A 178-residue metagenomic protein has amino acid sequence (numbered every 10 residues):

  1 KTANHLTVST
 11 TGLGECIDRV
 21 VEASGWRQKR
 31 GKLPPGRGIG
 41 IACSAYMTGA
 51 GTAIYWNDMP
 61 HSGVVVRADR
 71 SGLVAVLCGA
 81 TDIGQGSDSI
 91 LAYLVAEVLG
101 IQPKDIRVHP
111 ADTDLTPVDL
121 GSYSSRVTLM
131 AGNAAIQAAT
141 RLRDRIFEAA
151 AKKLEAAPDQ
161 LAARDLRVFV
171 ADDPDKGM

Functional and structural regions predicted by a protein language model:
K1, L33-Y46, H109-D114, A150-P174: A glycine-rich phosphate-binding loop feature that marks nucleotide/adenosyl-phosphate handling sites
K1-L6, E15, R19, S24 (+2 more regions): Alpha-helical support elements that line or immediately flank enzyme active sites and cofactor-binding pockets
T2-L73: Helix-loop-helix junctions that connect adjacent transmembrane helices in secondary transporters/permeases, recognized
S44-I54, T81-I83, S122, T128: Glycine-rich phosphate/pyrophosphate-binding beta-alpha loops
Y46-G49, S71-L73, A80-I83, T113 (+2 more regions): Short, glycine-/Ser/Thr-/acidic-enriched flexible segments
T52-Y55, S87-S89, P117-S122, D173: Short acidic, glycine/serine/threonine-rich loops at helix termini
Y55, V65-R70, A75, A157-M178: C-terminal, non-catalytic interaction/recognition modules in large multi-subunit enzymes and RNPs
H61-V66, Q102-V127: Flexible glycine/proline-rich, aromatic-decorated loop/lid segments
